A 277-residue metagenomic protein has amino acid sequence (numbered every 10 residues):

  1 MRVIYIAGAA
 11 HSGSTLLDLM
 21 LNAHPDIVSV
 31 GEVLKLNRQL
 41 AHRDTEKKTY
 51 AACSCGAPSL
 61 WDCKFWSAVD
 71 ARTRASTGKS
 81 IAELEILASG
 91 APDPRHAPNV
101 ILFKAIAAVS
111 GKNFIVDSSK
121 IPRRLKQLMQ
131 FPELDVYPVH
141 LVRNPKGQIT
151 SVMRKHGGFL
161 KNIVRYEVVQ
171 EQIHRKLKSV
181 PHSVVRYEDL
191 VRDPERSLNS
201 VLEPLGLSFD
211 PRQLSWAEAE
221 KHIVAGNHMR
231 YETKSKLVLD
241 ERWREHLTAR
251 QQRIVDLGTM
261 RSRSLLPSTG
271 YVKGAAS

Functional and structural regions predicted by a protein language model:
M1-Y5, A91-P94, M153, H174 (+1 more regions): PAPS-dependent sulfotransferases, especially Golgi type II membrane carbohydrate sulfotransferases
A9: P-loop (Walker A) phosphate-binding loop of NTP-binding proteins
S12: ATP-binding Walker
T15-D26: A conserved segment at the C-terminal end of the G1
L16, K126-F131: A short acidic, amphipathic alpha-helical/loop segment
E32-I115: PAPS-dependent sulfation machinery
D93-I101, R123, P132-L214, L257: PAPS-dependent sulfotransferase catalytic domain
F114-D117, V184-R186: Short catalytic-loop micro-motif centered on adjacent basic/acidic residues
